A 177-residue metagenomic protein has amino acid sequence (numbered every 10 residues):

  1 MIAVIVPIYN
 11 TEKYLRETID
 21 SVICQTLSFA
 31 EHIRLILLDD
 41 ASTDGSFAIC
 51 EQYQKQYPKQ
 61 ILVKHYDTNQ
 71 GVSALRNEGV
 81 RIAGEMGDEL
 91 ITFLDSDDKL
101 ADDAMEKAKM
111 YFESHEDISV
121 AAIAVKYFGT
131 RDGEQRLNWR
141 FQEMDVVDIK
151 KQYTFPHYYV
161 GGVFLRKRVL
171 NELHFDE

Functional and structural regions predicted by a protein language model:
T11-Q25: Short, well-formed alpha-helical segments that are part of the catalytic scaffolds of diverse glycosyltransferases
S21, D39-A48, T68: A conserved acidic beta->alpha catalytic loop
E31-A41, K64-Y66, L94-S96: Short beta-strand/loop segment that forms part of the nucleotide-sugar
G45, D98-Y111: Acidic donor-binding/catalytic loop of UDP-sugar-dependent glycosyltransferases, especially processive GT2
Y66-M86: Glycine-rich, basic loop-to-helix element that forms the pyrophosphate-binding segment of sugar-nucleotide handling
G87-K99: Short beta-strand-to-loop acidic/aromatic patch adjacent to the donor-nucleotide binding site
M105-Q135: Conserved donor NDP-sugar-binding/catalytic core segment of glycosyltransferases
V146-E177: Conserved nucleotide-sugar donor-binding catalytic segment
